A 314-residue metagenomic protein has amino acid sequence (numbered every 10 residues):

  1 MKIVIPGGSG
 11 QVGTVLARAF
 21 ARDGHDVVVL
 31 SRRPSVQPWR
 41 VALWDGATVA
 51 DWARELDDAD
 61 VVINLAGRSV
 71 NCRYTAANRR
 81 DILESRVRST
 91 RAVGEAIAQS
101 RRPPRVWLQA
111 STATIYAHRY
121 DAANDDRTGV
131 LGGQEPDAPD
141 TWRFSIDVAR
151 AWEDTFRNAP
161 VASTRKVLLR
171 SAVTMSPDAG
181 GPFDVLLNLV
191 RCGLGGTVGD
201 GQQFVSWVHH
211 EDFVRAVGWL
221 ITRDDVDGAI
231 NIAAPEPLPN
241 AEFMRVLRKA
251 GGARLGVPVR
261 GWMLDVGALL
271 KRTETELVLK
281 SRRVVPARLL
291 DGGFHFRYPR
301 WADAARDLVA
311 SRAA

Functional and structural regions predicted by a protein language model:
I3-D23: N-terminal Rossmann NAD(P)H-binding glycine-rich loop of SDR-like oxidoreductase domains
S35-A92: NAD(P)H-binding glycine-rich loop region in Rossmannoid oxidoreductase-like domains and their noncatalytic homologs
R91-D140: Conserved Rossmann-fold NAD(P)-dependent oxidoreductase catalytic core, especially the SDR/UDP-sugar
P136-K166: Active-site Tyr-X1-5-Lys
A159-F204: NAD(P)-dependent short-chain dehydrogenase/reductase
L187-G196, Q203-L238: Alpha-helical substrate-binding/gating segment
L220-R272, R306-A314: Mid/C-terminal beta-alpha module of Rossmann-like enzyme folds, strongest in SDR-family dehydrogenases/epimerases
T275-A314: C-terminal amphipathic/interface module of NAD(P)-dependent oxidoreductases and related NAD-binding regulators
